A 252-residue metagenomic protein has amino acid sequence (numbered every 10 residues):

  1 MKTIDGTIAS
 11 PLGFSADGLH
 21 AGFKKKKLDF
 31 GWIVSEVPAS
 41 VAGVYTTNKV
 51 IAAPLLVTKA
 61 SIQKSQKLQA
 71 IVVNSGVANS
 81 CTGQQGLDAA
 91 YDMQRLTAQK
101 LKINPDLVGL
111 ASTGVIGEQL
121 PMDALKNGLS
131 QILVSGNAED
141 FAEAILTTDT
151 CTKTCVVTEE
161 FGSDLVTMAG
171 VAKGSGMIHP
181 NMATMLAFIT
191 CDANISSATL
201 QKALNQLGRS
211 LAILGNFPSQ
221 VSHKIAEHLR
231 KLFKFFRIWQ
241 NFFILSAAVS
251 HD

Functional and structural regions predicted by a protein language model:
M1-V50: N-terminal amphipathic/basic leader segments beginning at the initiator methionine
I33-A90, K100, G109, P180-N181 (+2 more regions): Glycine-rich phosphate/pyrophosphate-binding loop regions near the starts of catalytic domains
P54-K59, A212-P218: Short glycine-rich, acidic/polar surface loops and turns
I71-V72, G170, L186-I189, R230 (+1 more regions): Short, well-ordered beta-strand elements
N74-V77, S112-T113, S219, E227 (+1 more regions): Glycine-rich beta-strand-to-loop/alpha-helix junction loops that act as flexible
Q84-G86, G117-L125, R230, D252: Short glycine/threonine-rich loop-to-helix capping motif typified by GTGT followed within a few residues by an Asp-Pro
Y91, L96-N216, I225: Glycine-rich, mobile lid/loop segments that gate access to catalytic sites or pores
I225, R230-D252: A glycine- and small/hydrophobic-rich beta-loop-beta segment that serves as a flexible "lid/hinge" or phosphate-binding
